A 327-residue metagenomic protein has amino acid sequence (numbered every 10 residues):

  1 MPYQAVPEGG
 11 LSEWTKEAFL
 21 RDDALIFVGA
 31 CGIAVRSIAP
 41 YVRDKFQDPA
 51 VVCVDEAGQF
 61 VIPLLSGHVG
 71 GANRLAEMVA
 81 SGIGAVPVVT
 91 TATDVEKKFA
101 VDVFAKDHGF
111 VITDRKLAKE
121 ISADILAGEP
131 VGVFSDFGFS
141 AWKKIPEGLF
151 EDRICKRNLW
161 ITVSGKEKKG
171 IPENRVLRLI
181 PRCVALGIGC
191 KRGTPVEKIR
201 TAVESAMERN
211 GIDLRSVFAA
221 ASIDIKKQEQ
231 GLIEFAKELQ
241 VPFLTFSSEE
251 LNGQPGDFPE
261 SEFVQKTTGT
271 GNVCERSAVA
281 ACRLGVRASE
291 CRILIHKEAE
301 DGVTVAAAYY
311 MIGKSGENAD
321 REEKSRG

Functional and structural regions predicted by a protein language model:
M1-A24, V28-R115, E120-G231, A308 (+1 more regions): Conserved mixed alpha/beta catalytic, RNA-binding, or beta-rich assembly cores of soluble enzyme, regulatory
N73-V79, G109-E120, I233-S248, T270-V273 (+1 more regions): Short, Lys/Arg-enriched charge-dense amphipathic segments
M78-P87, L117-G128, P242-G253, E275-R283 (+1 more regions): Short, surface-exposed, charge-dense and proline/glycine-enriched linear segments
L159-P172, V176-L179, A278, C282-G327: C-terminal edge-of-domain segments
A219, I223-R276, A280-G285, S289-I293 (+2 more regions): C-terminal non-catalytic interaction/assembly regions of soluble proteins
